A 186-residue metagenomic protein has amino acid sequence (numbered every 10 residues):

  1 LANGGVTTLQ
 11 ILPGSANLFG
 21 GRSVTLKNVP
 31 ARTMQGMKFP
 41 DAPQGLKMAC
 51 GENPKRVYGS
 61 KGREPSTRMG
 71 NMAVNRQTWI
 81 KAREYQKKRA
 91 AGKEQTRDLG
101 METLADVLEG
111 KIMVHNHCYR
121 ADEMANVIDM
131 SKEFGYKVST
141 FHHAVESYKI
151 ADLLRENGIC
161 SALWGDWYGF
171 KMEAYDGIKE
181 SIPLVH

Functional and structural regions predicted by a protein language model:
A2-N3, A174: Aromatic/His-enriched, Gly/Pro-containing loop or helix-boundary segments that lie immediately adjacent to catalytic
N3-T140: Polyanionic/metal-chelating signatures
L18-G20, K149, K171-M172: Short secondary-structure boundary/hinge segments and terminal tails
G100, E123, S147, G177-I178: Amphipathic coiled-coil/heptad-repeat helices and related helical stalk/stem segments that mediate oligomerization
M113, D152-H186: His/Asp/Glu-enriched, well-ordered alpha-helical/loop segment that forms or immediately abuts the divalent-metal
A121-E123, A144-K149, G169: Short acidic loop-to-helix transition motifs that present clustered carboxylates
Y136-H143, C160-G165: Short hydrophobic/aromatic-enriched beta-strand-loop microsegments
